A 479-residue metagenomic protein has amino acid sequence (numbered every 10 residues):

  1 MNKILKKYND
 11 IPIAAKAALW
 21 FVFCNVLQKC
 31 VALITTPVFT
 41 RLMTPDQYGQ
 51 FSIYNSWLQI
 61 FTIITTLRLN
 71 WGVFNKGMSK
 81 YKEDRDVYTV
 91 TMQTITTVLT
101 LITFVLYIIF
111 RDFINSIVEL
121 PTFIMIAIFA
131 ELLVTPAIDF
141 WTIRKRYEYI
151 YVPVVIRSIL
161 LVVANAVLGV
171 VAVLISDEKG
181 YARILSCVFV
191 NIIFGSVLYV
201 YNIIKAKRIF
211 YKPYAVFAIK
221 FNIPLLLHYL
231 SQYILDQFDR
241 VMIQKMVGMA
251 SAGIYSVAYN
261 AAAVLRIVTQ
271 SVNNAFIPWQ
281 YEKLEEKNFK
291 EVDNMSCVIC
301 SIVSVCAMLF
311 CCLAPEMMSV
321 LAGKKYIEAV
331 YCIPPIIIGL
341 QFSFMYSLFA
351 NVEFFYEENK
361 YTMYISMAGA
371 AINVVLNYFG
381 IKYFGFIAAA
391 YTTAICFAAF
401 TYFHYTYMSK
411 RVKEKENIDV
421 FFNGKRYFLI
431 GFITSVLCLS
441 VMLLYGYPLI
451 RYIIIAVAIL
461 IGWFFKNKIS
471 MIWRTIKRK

Functional and structural regions predicted by a protein language model:
M1-D10, A14, V152-I156, G180-S186 (+4 more regions): Interhelical loop/hinge segments that connect adjacent transmembrane helices in multipass membrane
M1-V31, V90, K212-H228, C297 (+1 more regions): N-terminal membrane topogenesis motif
M1-Y8, C438-K479: Membrane-proximal transmembrane or re-entrant/amphipathic helices at the cytosolic face
A17-A32, L161, R183-L198, N202 (+3 more regions): Transmembrane helical elements of multi-pass membrane transporters/channels
P37, Y48-T65, D239-V241, G253-T269 (+2 more regions): Alpha-helical transmembrane segments of polytopic membrane transporters and translocases
K76, Y81, V134-I156, N202 (+3 more regions): Membrane-interface junctions at transmembrane-helix termini in multi-pass inner-membrane proteins
G77-T94, I254-S366: Specific pore-lining/lateral-gate transmembrane helices of multi-pass inner-membrane transport and insertion machines
I126, V155-I204, M367-I372, F386-M408 (+2 more regions): Hydrophobic alpha-helical transmembrane segments
